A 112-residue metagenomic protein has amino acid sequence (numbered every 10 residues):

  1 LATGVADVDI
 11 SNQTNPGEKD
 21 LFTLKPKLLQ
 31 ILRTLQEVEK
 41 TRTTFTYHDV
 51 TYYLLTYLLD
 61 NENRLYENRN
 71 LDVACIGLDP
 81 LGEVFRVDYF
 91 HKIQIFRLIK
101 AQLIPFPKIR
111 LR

Functional and structural regions predicted by a protein language model:
L1-R112: Histone-fold and other basic nucleic-acid-binding segments
